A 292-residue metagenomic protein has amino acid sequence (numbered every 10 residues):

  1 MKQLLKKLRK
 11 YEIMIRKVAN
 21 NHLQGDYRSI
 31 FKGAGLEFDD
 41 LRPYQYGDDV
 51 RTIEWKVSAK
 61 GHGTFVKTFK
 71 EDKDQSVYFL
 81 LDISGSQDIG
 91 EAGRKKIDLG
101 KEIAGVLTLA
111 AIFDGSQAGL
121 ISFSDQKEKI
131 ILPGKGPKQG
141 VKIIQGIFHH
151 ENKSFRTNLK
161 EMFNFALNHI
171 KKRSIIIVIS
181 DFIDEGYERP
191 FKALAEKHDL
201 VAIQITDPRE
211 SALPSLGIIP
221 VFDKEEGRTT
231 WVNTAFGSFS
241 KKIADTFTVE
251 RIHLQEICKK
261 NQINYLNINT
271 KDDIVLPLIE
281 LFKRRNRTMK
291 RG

Functional and structural regions predicted by a protein language model:
M1-A34, D40, F165-K172, G186 (+1 more regions): Von Willebrand factor type A / integrin I
M1-P133, I175-I177, E185, A193: An amphipathic, basic-hydrophobic helix/alpha-beta surface used to engage anionic, phosphate-rich ligands or surfaces
K56, N152-R156, V178-S180: Short, flexible loop segments at the rims of nucleotide/cofactor-binding pockets, characterized by
L81, S180, I203: Active-site flanking residues adjacent to catalytic metal/cofactor-binding acidic residues
D98, K153-K160, D245-T248: Conserved phosphate-coordination/catalytic loops
E102-V106, T157-N164, I252, L276: Short, contiguous clusters of charged residues that form electrostatic/catalytic patches at enzyme active sites, used
I130-Q145, E256, N261: Short, electropositive alpha-helical surface patch
K138-S174, G186, D207: Von Willebrand factor
